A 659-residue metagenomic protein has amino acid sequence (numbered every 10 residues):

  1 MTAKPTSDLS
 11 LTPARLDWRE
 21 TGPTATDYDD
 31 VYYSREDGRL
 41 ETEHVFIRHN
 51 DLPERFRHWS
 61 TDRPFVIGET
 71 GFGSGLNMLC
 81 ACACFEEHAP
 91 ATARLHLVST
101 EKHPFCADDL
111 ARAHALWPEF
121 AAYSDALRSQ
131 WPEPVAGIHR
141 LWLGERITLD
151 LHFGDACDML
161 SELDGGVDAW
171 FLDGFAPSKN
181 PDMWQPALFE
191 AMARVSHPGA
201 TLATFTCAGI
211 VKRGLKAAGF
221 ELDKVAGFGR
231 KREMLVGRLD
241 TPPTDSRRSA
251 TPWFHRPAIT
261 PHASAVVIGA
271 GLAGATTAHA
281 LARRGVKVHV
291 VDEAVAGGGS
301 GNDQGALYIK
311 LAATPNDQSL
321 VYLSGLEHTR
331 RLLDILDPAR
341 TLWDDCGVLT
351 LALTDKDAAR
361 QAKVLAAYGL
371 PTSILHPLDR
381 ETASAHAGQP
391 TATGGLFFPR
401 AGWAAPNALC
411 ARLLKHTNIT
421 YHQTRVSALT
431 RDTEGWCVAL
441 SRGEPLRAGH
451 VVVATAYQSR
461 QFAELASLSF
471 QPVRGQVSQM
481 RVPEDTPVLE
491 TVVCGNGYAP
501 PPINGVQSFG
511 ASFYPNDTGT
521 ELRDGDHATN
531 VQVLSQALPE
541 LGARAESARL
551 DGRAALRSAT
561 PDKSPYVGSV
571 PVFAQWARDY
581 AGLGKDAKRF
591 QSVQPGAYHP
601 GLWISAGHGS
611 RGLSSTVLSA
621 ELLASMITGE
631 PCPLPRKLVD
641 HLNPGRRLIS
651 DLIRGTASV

Functional and structural regions predicted by a protein language model:
W59-G166, P186: The AdoMet/dcAdoMet-binding core of the Class I SAM-like
A121-S124, A313-T314, R340-T350, I374-L414 (+2 more regions): Helix-loop-beta segment of a Rossmann-like dinucleotide-binding subdomain
A263-H289: N-terminal Rossmann-like FAD-binding beta1-loop-alpha1 element of flavoenzymes
R283-N302: Glycine-rich FAD pyrophosphate-binding loop
A306-H386: Dinucleotide-binding Rossmann-like beta1-alpha1 core, especially the glycine-rich loop that anchors the ADP
L396-R442, L446-H450, A454-T455, S459: Helical element adjacent to the flavin cofactor pocket in flavoenzyme catalytic cores
S441-Q532, A537-G552: Flavin-dependent oxidoreductases
A545-V659: C-terminal catalytic lobe of FAD-dependent flavoproteins
